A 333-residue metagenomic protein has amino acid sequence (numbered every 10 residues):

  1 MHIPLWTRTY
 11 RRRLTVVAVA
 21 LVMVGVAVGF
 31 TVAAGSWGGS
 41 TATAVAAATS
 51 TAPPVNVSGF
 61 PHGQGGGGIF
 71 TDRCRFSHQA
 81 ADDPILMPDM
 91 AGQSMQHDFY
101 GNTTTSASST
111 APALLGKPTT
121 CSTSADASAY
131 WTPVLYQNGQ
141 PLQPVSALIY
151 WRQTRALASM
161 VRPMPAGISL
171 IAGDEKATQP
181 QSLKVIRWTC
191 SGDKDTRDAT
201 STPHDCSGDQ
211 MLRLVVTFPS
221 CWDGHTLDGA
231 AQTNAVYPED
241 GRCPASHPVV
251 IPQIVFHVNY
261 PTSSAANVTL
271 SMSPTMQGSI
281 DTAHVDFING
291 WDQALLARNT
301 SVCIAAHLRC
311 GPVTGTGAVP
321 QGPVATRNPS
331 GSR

Functional and structural regions predicted by a protein language model:
H2-V22: N-terminal export and membrane-targeting signals
V22-A34: Hydrophobic alpha-helical membrane-insertion segments, chiefly the h-region of N-terminal signal peptides
G35-S40: Extracellular Ser/Thr-rich, low-complexity/disordered mucin-like segments
T41-S94, D98-V216, D223-R333: Primary mode marks residue(s) on the alpha4-beta5-alpha5 output face of response regulator receiver
